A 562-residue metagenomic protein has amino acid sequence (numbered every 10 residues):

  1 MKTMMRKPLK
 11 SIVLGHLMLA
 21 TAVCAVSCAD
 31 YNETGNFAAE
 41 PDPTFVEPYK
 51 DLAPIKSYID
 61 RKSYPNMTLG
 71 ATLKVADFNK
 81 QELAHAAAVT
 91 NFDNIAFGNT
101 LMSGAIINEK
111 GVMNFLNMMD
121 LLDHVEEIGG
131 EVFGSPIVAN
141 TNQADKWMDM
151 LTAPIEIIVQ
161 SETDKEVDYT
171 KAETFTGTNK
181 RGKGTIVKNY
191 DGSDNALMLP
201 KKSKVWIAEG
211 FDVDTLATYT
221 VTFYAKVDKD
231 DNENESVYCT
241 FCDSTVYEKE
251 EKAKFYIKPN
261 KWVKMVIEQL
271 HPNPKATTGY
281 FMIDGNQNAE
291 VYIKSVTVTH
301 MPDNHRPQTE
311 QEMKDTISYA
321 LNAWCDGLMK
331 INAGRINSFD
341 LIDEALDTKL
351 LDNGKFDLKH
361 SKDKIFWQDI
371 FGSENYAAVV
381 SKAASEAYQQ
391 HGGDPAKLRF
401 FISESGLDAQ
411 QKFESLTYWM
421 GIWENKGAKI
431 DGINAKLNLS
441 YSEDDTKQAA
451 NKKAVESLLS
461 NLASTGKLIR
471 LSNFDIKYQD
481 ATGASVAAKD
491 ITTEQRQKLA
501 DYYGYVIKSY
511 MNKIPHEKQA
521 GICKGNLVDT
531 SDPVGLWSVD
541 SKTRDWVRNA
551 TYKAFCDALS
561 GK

Functional and structural regions predicted by a protein language model:
M1-M5, G15-Y58: Bacterial Sec-dependent N-terminal signal peptides
S63-M119, E126, G130-E131, P136-E156 (+5 more regions): N-terminal substrate-binding region of glycoside hydrolase catalytic domains
M150-V159, P272, Q308-I342, V380-A387 (+3 more regions): An active-site-proximal structural segment forming one wall of the substrate-binding cleft that immediately precedes
L151, D303-E310, L350, G354-I370 (+3 more regions): Aromatic-rich peripheral "rim/lid" segments of glycoside hydrolase catalytic domains that contact and position glycan
V159-F175, L197, K201-N232, V263-Q269 (+2 more regions): Extra-cytoplasmic beta-strand recognition segments
R181-K204: Short carbohydrate-recognition loop motifs
V205-A208, K229-S244, A276-F281: Beta-strand acidic-aromatic groove motif in beta-rich domains, primarily in extracellular
S244-T277, N288-Y292, T297: Extracellular carbohydrate recognition and processing domains and analogous Trp-centered ligand-binding platforms
